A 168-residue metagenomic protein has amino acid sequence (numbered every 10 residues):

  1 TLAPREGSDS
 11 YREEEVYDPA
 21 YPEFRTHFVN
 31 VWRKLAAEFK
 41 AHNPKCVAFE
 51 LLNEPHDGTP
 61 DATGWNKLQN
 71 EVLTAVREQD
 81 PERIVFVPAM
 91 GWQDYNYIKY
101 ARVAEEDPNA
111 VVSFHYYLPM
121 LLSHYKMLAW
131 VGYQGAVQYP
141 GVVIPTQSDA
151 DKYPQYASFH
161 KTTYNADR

Functional and structural regions predicted by a protein language model:
T1-I84, A89-K99, D107-N109: Active-site mouth of glycoside hydrolases
K99-R168: Substrate-binding clefts and catalytic carboxylate motifs of secreted carbohydrate-active enzymes
